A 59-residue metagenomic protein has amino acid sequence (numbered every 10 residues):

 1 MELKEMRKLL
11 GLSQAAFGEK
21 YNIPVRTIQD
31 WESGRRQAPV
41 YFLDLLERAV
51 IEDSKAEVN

Functional and structural regions predicted by a protein language model:
M1-K8, E47: A short, Lys/Arg-rich alpha-helix, primarily the initiator
L3, V25-I28, L43: Residue-level recognition of hydrophobic positions within alpha-helical transmembrane segments
G11-Q29: Short alpha-helical DNA-recognition segment
V40-N59: DNA major-groove recognition helix of helix-turn-helix/homeodomain DNA-binding modules
